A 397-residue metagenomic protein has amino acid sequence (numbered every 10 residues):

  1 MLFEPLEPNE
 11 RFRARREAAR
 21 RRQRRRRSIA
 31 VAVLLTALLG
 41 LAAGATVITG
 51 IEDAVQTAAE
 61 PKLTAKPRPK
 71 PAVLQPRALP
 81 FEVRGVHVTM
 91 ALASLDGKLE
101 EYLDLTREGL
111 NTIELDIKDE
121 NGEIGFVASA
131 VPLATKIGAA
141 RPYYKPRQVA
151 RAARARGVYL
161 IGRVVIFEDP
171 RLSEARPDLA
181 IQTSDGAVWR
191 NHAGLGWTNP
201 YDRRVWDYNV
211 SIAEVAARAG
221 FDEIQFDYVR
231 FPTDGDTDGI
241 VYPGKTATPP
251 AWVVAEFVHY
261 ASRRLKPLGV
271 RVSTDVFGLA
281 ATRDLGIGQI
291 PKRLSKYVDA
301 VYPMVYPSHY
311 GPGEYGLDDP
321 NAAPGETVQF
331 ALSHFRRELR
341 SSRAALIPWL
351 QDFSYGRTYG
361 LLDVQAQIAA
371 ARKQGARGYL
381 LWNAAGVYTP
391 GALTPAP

Functional and structural regions predicted by a protein language model:
M1-R26: Terminal targeting segments of Actinobacterial cell-envelope proteins
T49-G50, V298-P312, P320-P397: Substrate-binding cleft of secreted/luminal carbohydrate-active enzymes
P76-V86, A91-A93, R151, F167-R218: Active-site-adjacent "subsite" loops/lids of carbohydrate-active enzymes
H87, R154, Y159-D169, Q225-F226 (+3 more regions): Aromatic-lined carbohydrate-recognition surfaces of secreted/lumenal glycan-active proteins
K98-E123, V215-Q225, K296-A300, A371-Y379: Catalytic domains of carbohydrate-active enzymes, especially glycoside hydrolases
T112-E114, G138, P142-V188, Q225: Glycine-rich, aromatic-flanked loop segments that form ligand/cofactor-binding clefts across common enzyme folds
I113, A153, L160, N209 (+7 more regions): Conserved, mostly hydrophobic/aromatic
F126-I137, D169-H192, D234-K245: Aromatic- and acidic-residue-enriched segments that line the glycan-binding/catalytic groove of carbohydrate-active
